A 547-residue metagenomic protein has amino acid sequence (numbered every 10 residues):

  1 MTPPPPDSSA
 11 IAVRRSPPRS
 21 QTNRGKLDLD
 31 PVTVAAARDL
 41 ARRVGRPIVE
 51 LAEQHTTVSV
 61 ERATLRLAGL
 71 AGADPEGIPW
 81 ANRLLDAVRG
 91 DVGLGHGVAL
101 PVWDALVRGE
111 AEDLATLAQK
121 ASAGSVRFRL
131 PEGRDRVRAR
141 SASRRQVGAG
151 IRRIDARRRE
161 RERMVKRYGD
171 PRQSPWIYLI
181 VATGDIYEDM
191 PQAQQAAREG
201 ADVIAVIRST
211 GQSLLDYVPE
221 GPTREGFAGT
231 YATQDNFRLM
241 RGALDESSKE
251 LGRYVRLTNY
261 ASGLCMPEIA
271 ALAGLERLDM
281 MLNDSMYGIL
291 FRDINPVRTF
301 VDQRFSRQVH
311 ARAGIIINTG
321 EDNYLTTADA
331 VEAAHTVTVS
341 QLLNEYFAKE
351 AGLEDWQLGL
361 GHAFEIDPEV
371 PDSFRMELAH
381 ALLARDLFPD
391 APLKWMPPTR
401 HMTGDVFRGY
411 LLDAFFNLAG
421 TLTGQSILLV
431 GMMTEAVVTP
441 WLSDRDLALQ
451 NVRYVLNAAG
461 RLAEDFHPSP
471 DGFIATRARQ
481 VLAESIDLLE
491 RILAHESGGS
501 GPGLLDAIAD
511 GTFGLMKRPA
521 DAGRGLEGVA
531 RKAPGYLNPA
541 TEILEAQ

Functional and structural regions predicted by a protein language model:
T2-D189, Q195-G200, R208-L214, V218-N236 (+7 more regions): Long, compositionally biased, glycine/small-hydrophobic-enriched stretches that function as flexible linkers, tethers
R140, R144-R159, Y168-Q173, I177-S426 (+2 more regions): Helix-rich catalytic cores of soluble enzyme domains
I427-G431: Conserved active-site loop/cleft motifs that coordinate metal ions or position small ligands
